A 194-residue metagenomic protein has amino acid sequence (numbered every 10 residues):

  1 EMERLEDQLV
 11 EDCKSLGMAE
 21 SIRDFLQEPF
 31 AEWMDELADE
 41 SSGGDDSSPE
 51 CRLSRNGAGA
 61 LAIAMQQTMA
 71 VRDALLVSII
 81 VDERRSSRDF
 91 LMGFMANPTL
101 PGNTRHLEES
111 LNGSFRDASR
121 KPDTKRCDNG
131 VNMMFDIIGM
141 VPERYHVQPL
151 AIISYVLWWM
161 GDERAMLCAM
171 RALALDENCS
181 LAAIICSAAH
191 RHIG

Functional and structural regions predicted by a protein language model:
E1-G194: Charged, compositionally biased boundary regions
